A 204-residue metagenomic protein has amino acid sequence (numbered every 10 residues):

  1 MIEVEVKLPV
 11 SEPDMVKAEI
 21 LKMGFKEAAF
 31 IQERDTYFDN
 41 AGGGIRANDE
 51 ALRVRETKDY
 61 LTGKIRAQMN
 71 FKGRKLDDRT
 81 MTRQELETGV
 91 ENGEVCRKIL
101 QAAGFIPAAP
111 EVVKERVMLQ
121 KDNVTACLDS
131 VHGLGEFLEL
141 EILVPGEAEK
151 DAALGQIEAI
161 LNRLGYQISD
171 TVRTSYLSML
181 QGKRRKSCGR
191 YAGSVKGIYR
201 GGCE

Functional and structural regions predicted by a protein language model:
M1-N123, L164-Q167, T171-E204: N-terminal strand-loop-strand beta-hairpin
K72, G133-E139: Residues forming anionic-ligand binding surfaces in small-molecule and nucleic-acid pockets of primarily soluble enzymes
V117, L138, G155-E158: A generic structural signal for well-ordered alpha-helical surface patches
A126-D129: Short beta-strand/turn micro-motifs at beta-sheet edges
L143-A148: A generic structural motif
E149-V172: Mixed-charge, glycine-accented linear interaction segment located at domain edges/termini
